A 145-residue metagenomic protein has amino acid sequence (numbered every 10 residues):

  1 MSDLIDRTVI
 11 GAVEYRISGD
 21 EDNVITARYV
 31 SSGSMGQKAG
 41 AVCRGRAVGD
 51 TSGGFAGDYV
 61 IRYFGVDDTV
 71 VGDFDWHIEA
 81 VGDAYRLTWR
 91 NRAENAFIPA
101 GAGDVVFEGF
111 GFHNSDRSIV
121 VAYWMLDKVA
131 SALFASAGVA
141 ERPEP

Functional and structural regions predicted by a protein language model:
M1-P143: Central antiparallel beta-sheet cores of small beta-barrel/beta-sandwich binding domains
